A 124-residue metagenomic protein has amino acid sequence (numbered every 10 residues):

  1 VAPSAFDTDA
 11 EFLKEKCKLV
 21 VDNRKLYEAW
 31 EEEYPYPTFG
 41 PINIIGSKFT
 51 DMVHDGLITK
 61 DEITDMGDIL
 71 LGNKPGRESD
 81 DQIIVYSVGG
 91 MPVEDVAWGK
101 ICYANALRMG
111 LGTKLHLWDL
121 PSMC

Functional and structural regions predicted by a protein language model:
A5-P121: Adenosine-phosphate binding glycine-rich loop
